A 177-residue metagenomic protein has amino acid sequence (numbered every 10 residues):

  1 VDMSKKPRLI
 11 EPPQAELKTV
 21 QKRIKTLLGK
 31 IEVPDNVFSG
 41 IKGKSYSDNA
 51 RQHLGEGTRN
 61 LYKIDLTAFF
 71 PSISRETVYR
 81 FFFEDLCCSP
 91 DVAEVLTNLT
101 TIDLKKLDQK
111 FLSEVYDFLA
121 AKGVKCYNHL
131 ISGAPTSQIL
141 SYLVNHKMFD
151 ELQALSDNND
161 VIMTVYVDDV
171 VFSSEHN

Functional and structural regions predicted by a protein language model:
V1, D48-N49, L104-K105: Short, solvent-exposed polar/charged micro-motifs at secondary-structure junctions
V1-T26, H53, R59-N60, T77-Y79 (+2 more regions): Charge-biased, low-complexity intrinsically disordered regions
R8, N36, N128: Flexible, active-site-adjacent loop/turn segments at secondary-structure boundaries
E16-P71: Active-site-proximal segment of RNA-dependent polymerases
E56-V167, V171-N177: Conserved polymerase palm-domain catalytic core
